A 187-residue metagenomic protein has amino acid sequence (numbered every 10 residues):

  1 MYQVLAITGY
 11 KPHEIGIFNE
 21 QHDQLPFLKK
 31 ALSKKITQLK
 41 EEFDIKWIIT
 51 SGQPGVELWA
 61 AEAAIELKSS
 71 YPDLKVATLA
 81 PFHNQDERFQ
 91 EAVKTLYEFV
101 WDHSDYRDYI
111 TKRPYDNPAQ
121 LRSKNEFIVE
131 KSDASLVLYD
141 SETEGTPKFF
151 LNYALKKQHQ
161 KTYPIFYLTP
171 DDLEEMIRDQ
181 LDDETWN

Functional and structural regions predicted by a protein language model:
M1-W186: Acidic/glycine-enriched connector segments
